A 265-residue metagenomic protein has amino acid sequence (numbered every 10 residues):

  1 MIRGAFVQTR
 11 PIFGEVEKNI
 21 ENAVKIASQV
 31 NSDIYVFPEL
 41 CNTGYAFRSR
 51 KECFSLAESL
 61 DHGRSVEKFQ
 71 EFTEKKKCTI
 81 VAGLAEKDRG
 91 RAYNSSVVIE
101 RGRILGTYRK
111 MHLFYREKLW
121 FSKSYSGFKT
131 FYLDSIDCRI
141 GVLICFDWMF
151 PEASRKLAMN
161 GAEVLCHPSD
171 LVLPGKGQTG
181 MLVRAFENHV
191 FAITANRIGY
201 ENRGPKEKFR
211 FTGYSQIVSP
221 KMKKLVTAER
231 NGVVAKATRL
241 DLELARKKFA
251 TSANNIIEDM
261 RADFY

Functional and structural regions predicted by a protein language model:
M1-F6: Extreme N-terminal starter segment of soluble prokaryotic enzymes
Q8-G14: Short polar catalytic/cofactor-binding loops
V24-R101, L105, L171-N188: Cys-nucleophile CN-hydrolase/nitrilase-fold catalytic domain and related Cys-dependent amidase chemistry that acts on
E58, K87-N160, K176-T179, V183 (+2 more regions): Active-site catalytic loop in hydrolytic enzyme cores
R64-T79, M149-V234: CN hydrolase (nitrilase-like) catalytic-core segments centered on the catalytic cysteine and neighboring Lys/Glu
A82-L84, S95-V98, K129, T194 (+2 more regions): Short beta-strand scaffold segments in enzyme catalytic cores
S95, T107-R109, H167, T227-E229 (+1 more regions): Residue-level detector of high-confidence beta-strand sites
